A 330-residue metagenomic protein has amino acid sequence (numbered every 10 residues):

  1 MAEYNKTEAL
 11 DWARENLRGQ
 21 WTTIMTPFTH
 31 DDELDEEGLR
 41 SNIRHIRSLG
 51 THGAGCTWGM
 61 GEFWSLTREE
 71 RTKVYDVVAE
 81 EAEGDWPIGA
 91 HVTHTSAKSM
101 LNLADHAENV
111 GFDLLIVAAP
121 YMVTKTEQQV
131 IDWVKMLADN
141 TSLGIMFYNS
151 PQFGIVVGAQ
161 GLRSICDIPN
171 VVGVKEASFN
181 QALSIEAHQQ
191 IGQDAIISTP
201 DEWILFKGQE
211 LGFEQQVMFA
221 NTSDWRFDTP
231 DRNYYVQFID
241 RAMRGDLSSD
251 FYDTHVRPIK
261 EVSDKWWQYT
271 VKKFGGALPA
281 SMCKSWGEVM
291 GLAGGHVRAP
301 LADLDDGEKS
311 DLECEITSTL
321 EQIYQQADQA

Functional and structural regions predicted by a protein language model:
A2-V156, A302: Active-site beta->alpha loop and helix N-cap motifs at the rims of alpha/beta catalytic domains
A2-W12, N16, W21-T26, L49 (+2 more regions): C-terminal alpha-helical cap/extension of soluble enzyme domains
D32, I46, V78, A107 (+6 more regions): Conserved, mostly hydrophobic/aromatic
G38, N42, E70, V74 (+12 more regions): General structural feature for long, well-ordered alpha-helical segments within catalytic domains of soluble enzymes
R44, D105, F206, D240 (+1 more regions): Surface-exposed charge patches
T51-T57, D85-I88, P120-M122, I145-N149 (+5 more regions): Short C-terminal domain-edge/linker segments immediately following a structured domain
E80-W86, V110-G111, T141-L143, C166-N170 (+2 more regions): Short helix-capping segments at alpha-helix termini
M136-D139, P151-W267: Catalytic alpha/beta core domains of metabolic enzymes, predominantly
